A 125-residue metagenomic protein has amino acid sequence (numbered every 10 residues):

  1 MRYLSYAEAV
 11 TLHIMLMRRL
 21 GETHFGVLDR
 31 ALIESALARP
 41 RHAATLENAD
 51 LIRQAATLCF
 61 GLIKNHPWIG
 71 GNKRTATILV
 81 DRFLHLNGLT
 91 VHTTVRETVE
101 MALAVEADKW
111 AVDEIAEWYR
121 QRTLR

Functional and structural regions predicted by a protein language model:
M1-R125: FIC/Doc superfamily catalytic core
